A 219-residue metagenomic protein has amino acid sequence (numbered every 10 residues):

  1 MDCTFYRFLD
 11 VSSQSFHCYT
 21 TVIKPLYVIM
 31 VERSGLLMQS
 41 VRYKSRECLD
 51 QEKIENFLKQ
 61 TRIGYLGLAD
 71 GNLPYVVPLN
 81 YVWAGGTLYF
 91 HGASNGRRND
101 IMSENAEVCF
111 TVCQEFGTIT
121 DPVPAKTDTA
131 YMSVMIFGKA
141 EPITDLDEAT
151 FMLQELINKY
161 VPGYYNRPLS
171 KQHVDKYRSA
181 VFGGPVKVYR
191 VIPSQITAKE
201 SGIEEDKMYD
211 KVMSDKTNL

Functional and structural regions predicted by a protein language model:
S12-S15, S34: Serine residues within intrinsically disordered or low-complexity segments
I29-L37, L146-L219: C-terminal edge-of-domain segments
L36-G85, Y89: An N-terminal domain-cap segment
R62, V77, A84-G86, E104-V108 (+2 more regions): A generic structural signal for short beta-strands and their flanking turns/coil linkers
G71-L73, Y81-Y89, S94-G96, E107-V108 (+2 more regions): Short, charged/polar surface micro-motifs in flexible loops or helix N-caps
N95-E155: Short, structured beta-strand-loop surface elements
